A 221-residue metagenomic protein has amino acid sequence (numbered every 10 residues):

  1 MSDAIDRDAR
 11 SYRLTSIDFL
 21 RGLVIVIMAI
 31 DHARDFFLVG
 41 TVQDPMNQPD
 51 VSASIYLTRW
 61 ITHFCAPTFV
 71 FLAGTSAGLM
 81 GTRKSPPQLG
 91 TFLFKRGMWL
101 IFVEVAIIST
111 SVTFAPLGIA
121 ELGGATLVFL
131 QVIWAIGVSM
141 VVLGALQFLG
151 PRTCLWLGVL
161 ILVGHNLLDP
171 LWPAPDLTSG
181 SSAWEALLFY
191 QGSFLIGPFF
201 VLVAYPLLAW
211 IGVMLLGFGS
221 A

Functional and structural regions predicted by a protein language model:
M1-A221: Alpha-helical transmembrane segments and their immediate juxtamembrane cytosolic regions
